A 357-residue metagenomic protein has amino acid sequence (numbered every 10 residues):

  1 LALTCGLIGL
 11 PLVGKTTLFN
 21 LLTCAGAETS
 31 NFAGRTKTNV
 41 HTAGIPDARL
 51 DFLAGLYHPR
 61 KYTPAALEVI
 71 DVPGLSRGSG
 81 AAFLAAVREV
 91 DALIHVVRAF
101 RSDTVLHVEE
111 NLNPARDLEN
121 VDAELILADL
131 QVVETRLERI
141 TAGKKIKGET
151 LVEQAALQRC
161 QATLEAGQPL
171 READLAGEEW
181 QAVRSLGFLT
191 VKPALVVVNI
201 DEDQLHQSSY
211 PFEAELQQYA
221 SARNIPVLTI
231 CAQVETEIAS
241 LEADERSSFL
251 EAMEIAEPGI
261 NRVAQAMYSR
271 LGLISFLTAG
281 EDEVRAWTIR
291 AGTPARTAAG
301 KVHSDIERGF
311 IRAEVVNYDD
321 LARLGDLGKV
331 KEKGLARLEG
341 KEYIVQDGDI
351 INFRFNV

Functional and structural regions predicted by a protein language model:
L1-L106, D122, V133-T135: Conserved G1/Walker A P-loop phosphate-binding module
A2-I8, L12-V13, F19, R139-Q346 (+1 more regions): C-terminal-of-GTPase-core extension/linker across diverse P-loop GTPases
L22, A82-L84, V108-N111, Y210-F212 (+1 more regions): Short, glycine/charged-enriched secondary-structure capping and boundary segments
A25, A48-L50, P73-S76, R98-T104 (+5 more regions): Conserved nucleotide-binding/hydrolysis micro-motifs of P-loop NTPases
R35, D51-A54, D103, A115 (+4 more regions): Generic, low-specificity signal for short hydrophobic/alpha-helical stretches with a mild N-terminal bias, encompassing
A43-L50, T63-A66, G80, L84-D91 (+9 more regions): Amphipathic alpha-helical transducer elements in NTP-driven molecular machines
L56-R60, N111, V330: Short intrinsically disordered coil segments
E68, G80-S185, V196, L228: Long, charged N-terminal accessory/stalk domains
